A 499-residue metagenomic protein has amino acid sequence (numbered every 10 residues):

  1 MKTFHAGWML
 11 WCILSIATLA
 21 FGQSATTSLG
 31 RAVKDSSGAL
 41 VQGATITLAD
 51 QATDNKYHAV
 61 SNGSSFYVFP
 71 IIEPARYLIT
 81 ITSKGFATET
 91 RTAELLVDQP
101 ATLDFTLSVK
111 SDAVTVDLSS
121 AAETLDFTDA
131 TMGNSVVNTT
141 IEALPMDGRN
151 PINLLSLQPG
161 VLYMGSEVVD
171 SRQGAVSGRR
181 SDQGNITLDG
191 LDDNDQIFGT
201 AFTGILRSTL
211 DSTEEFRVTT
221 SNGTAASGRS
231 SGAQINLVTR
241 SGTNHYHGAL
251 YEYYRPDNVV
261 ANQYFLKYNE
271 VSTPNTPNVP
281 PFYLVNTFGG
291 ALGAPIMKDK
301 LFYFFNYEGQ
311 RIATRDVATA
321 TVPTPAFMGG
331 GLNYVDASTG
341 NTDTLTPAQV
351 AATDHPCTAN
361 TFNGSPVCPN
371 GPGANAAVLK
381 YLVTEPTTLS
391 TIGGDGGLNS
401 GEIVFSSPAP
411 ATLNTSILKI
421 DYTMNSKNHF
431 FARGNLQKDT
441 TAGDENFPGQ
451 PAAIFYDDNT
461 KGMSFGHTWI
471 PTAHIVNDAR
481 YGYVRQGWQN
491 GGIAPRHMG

Functional and structural regions predicted by a protein language model:
K2-V137, D192: Periplasm-facing N-terminal accessory domains of Gram-negative outer-membrane beta-barrel systems
L29, I79, Q183, G466-H467: Hydrophobic/aromatic side chains embedded in well-ordered alpha-helices
A49, P70, T82-K84, E94 (+7 more regions): Surface-exposed loop and edge beta-strand positions of immunoglobulin-like domains
V114, E123-M164, V168-Q173, G178-A225 (+4 more regions): Acidic, glycine-rich flexible loop segments
G482: Nucleotide-cofactor and metal-assisted catalytic machinery
